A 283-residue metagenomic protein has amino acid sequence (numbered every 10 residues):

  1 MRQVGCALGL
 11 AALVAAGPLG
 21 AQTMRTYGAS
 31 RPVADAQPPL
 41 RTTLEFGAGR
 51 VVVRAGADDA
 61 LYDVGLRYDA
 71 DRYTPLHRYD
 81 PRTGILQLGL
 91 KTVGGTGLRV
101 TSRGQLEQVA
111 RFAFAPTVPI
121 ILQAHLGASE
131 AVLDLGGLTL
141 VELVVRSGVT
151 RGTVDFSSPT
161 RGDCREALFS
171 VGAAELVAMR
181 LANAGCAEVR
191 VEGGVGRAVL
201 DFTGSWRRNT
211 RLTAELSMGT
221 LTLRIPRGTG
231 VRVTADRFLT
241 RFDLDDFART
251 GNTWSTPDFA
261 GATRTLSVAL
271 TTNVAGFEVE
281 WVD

Functional and structural regions predicted by a protein language model:
M1-V4: Positively charged n-region of N-terminal signal peptides that target proteins for export
A7-A15: Bacterial N-terminal signal peptides
A16-A21: Boundary at the C-terminal end of the N-terminal hydrophobic targeting segment
Q22-Q37, A57, Y62-L106, V154-D283: Short, surface-exposed interaction patches in beta-rich subdomains that mediate adhesion/assembly near membranes
T42-L44, V52-V53: Short acidic/polar, Gly/Pro-enriched loop/turn segments located at secondary-structure boundaries
D80-I85, T92, R111, V118-I121 (+1 more regions): Pepsin/retropepsin-fold aspartyl endopeptidases
G95-V132: Surface-exposed, polar helix/loop patches in the mature regions of secreted/periplasmic/lumenal proteins that form
Q123-D163: Right-handed parallel beta-helix
